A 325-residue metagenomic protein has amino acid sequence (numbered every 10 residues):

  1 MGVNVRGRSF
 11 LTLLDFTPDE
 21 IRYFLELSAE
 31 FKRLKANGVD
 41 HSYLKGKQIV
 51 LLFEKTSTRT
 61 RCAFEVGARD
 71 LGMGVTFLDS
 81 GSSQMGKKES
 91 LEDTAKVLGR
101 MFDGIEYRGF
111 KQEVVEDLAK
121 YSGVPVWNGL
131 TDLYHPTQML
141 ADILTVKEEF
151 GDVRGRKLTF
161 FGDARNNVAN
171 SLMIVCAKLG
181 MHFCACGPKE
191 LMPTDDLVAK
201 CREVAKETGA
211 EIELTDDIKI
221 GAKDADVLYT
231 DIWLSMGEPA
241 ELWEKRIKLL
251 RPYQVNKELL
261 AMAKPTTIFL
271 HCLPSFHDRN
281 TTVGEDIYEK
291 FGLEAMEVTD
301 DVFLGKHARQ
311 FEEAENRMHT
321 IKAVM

Functional and structural regions predicted by a protein language model:
M1-C62, V66, Y134: Positively charged, low-complexity intrinsically disordered leader regions
Q48-M101: Active-site cofactor/substrate anionic-group-binding motifs, chiefly glycine- and Lys/Arg-rich phosphate-binding loops
E54-V66, E148-D231, M236-E238: Glycine-rich phosphate/diphosphate-binding loop of Rossmann-like nucleotide-binding domains
L71, M101, Y121-S122, L179 (+2 more regions): Short, structured coil segments at secondary-structure junctions
K96, D103-V175, H271: Anion-binding alpha/beta catalytic cores of soluble intermediary-metabolism enzymes, centered on
R202-D300: Rossmann-like adenosine-cofactor binding region
D286-M325: C-terminal helix-to-coil terminal segments
